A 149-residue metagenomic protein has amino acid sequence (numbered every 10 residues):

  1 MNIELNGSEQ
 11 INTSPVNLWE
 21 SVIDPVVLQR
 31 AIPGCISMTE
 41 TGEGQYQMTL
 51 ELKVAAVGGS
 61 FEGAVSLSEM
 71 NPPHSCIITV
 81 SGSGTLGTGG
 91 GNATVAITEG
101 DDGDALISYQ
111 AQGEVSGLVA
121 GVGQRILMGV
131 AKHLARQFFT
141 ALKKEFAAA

Functional and structural regions predicted by a protein language model:
M1, E40, A55-G59, T85-G89 (+1 more regions): A generic structural micro-feature
M1-E51, A148: Hydrophobic ligand-binding cavity/cleft-lining segments
N2-S8, Q45-Q47, S60-E62, S75 (+2 more regions): Intrinsic-disorder/low-complexity, polar/charged segments enriched in Ser/Thr/Lys/Arg/Asp/Glu/Gln
G7-E9, I36, E62-E69, G91-E99: Hydrophobic/aromatic beta-strand elements that line small-molecule binding cavities or substrate pockets in beta-rich
L18, L28, L67, Y109 (+1 more regions): Hydrophobic pocket/interface hotspot
T39-S81, Q137: Glycine-rich portal/gate segments that line the openings of hydrophobic small-molecule binding cavities
G82-V130: Beta-strand/loop substructures that line and gate deep hydrophobic ligand-binding cavities in soluble
L118-A149: A conserved amphipathic terminal alpha-helix motif
